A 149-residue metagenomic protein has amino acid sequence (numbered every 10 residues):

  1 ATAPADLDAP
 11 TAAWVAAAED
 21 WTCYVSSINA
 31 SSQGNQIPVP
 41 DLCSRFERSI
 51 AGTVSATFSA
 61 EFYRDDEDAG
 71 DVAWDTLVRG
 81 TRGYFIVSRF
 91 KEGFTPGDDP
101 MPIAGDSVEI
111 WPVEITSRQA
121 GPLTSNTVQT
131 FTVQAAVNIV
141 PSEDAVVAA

Functional and structural regions predicted by a protein language model:
A1, E143-A149: Short, intrinsically disordered N-terminal pre-domain segments
A1-R64, W111-T130: Solvent-exposed edge beta-strands and adjacent loop segments that serve as assembly or binding interfaces
I37-P100: Structured, beta-strand-rich domain cores that present glycine/charged loop surfaces used to bind extended ligands
W74-G80, Q129-T132, V147-A149: Short intrinsically disordered coil segments
K91-A145: Short beta-strand and beta-hairpin "edge-sheet" elements
